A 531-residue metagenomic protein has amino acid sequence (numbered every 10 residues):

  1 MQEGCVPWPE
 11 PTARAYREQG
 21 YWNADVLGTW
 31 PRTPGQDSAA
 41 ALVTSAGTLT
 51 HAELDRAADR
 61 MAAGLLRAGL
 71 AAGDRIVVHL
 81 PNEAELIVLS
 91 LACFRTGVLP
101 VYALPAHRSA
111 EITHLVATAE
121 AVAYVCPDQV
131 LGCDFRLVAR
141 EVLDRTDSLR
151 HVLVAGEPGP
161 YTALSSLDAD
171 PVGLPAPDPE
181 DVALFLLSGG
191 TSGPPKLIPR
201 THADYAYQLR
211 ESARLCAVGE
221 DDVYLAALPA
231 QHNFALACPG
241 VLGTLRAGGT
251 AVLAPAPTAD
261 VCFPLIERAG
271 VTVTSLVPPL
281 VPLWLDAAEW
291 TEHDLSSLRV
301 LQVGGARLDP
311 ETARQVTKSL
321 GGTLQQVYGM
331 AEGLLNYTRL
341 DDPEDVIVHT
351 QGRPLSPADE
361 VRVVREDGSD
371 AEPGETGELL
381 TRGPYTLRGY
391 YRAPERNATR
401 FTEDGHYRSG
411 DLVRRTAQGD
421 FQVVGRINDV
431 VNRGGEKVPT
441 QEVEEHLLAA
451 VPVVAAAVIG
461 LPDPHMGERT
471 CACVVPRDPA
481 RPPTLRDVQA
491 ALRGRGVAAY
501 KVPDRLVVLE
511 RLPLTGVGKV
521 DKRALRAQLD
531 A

Functional and structural regions predicted by a protein language model:
Y21-N23, S38-E83, I87-L91, R108-T113 (+2 more regions): Conserved AMP-binding/adenylate-forming core of the ANL superfamily
S38, A169-G189, P194, P199-A203 (+1 more regions): Conserved pre-ATP/AMP-binding loop-to-beta segment of ANL
R67-A68, V98-L164: Structural core segment of the AMP-binding/adenylate-forming
H107-H114, Y124-C126, T274, G383 (+4 more regions): AMP-binding/adenylate-forming catalytic core of the ANL superfamily
A206-V223, N233-V273, A287: Conserved AMP-binding/adenylation subdomain of ANL enzymes
V271-S275, A287-V346, E360: Gly/Ser/Thr-rich phosphate-binding loop
I347, R362-L380, A417-Q418, P479-R486 (+1 more regions): Conserved beta-loop-beta connector loops within the AMP-binding
P354-A358, D367-R400, V438: Conserved ATP/PPi-binding loop(s) of AMP-dependent carboxylate-activating enzymes
